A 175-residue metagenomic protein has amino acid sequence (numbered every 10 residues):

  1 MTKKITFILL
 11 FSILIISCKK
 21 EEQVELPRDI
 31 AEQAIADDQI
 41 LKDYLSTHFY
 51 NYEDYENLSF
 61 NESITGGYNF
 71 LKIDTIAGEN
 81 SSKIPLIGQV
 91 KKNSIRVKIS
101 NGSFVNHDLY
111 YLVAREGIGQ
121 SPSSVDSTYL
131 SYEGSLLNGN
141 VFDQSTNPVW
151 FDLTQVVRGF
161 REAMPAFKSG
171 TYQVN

Functional and structural regions predicted by a protein language model:
M1-I5, K19-K20: Positively charged n-region of N-terminal signal peptides that target proteins for export
T6-L10: Sec-dependent N-terminal signal peptides
L14-S17: C-terminal motif of bacterial Sec signal peptides marking the signal peptidase cleavage site
K19-N175: Cross-family detector of peptidyl-prolyl cis-trans isomerase
